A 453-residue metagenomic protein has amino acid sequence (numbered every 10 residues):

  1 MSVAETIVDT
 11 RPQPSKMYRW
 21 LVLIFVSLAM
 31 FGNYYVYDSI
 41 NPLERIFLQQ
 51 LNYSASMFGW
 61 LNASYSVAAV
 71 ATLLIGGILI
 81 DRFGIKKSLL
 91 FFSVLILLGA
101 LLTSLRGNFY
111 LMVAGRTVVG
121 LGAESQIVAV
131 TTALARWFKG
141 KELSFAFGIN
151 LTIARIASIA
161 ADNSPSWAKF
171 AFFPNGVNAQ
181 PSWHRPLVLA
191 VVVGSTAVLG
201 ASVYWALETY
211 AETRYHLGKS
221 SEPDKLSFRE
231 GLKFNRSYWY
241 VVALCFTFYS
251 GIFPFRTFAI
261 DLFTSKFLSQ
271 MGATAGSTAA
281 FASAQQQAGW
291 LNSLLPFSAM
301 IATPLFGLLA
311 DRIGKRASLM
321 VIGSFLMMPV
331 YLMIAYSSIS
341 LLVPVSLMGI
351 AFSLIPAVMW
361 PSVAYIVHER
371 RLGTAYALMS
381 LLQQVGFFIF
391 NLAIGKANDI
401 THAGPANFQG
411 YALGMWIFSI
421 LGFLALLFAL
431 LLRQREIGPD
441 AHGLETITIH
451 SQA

Functional and structural regions predicted by a protein language model:
D38, S66-L74, S158-I159, P296-P304 (+1 more regions): Residue-level signature of mid-helix packing/kink "hotspots" within the transmembrane helices of 12-pass Major
I40-P42, N235-T303, F390-N391: Extracytoplasmic gate region of multi-pass secondary transporters
N52, G84, L105-L111, G122 (+3 more regions): Helix-breaking motifs and short loop linkers at transmembrane-helix boundaries and internal kinks in secondary membrane
A71-Y110: Conserved MFS/SLC helix-loop-helix module at the cytosolic interface between two early adjacent transmembrane helices
F109, G115-I153: Cytoplasmic helix-loop-helix junction between adjacent transmembrane helices in 12-TM secondary transporters
A146-T209: Helix-loop-helix hairpin linking two adjacent transmembrane segments in secondary transporters
S202-E230, G438-I449: Flexible cytoplasmic inter-helical loops of multi-pass small-molecule transporters
R316-S362: C-terminal transmembrane helical hairpin of 12-TM major facilitator-type secondary transporters
